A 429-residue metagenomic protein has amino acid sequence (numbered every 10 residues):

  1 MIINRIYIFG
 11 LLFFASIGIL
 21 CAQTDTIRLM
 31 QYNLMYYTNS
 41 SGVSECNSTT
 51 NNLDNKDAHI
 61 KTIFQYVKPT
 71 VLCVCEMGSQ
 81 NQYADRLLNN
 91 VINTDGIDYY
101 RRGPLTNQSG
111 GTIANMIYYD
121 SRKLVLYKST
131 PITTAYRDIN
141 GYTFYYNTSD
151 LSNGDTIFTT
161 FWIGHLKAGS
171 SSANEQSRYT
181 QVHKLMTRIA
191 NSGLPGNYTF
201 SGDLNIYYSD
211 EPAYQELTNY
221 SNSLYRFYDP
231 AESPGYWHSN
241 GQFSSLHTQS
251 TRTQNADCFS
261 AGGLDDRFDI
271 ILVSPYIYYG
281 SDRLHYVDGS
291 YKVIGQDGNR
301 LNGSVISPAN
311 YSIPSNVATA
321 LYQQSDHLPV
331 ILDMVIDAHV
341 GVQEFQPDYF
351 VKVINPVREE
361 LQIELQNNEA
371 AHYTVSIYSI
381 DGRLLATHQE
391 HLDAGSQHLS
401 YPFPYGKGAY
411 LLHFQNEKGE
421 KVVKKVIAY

Functional and structural regions predicted by a protein language model:
M1-T26, V342-Q343: Bacterial Sec-dependent N-terminal signal peptides
Q23-A338: Divalent cation-coordinating acidic motifs and surrounding scaffolds that mediate Ca2+/Mg2+/Mn2+/Zn2+-dependent binding
E76, A84, T133, E364-E369 (+2 more regions): Non-cytosolic beta-sheet module surface loops
Q108, E390-G395: Short proline/glycine- and polar residue-rich coil/turn motifs
G196, A371-T374, Y410: Short beta-strand/loop motifs in extracellular/secreted proteins, especially within beta-sandwich accessory domains
I336-V357, Q366-N368, R383: Residue-level detector of functionally pivotal "anchor" positions at catalytic/ligand-binding pockets or at interdomain
I377-L385, Y410: Short, glycine-anchored, charge-dense loop/turn motifs used at functional sites
L392, S400, Y405-Y429: C-terminal tail/sorting-segment detector
